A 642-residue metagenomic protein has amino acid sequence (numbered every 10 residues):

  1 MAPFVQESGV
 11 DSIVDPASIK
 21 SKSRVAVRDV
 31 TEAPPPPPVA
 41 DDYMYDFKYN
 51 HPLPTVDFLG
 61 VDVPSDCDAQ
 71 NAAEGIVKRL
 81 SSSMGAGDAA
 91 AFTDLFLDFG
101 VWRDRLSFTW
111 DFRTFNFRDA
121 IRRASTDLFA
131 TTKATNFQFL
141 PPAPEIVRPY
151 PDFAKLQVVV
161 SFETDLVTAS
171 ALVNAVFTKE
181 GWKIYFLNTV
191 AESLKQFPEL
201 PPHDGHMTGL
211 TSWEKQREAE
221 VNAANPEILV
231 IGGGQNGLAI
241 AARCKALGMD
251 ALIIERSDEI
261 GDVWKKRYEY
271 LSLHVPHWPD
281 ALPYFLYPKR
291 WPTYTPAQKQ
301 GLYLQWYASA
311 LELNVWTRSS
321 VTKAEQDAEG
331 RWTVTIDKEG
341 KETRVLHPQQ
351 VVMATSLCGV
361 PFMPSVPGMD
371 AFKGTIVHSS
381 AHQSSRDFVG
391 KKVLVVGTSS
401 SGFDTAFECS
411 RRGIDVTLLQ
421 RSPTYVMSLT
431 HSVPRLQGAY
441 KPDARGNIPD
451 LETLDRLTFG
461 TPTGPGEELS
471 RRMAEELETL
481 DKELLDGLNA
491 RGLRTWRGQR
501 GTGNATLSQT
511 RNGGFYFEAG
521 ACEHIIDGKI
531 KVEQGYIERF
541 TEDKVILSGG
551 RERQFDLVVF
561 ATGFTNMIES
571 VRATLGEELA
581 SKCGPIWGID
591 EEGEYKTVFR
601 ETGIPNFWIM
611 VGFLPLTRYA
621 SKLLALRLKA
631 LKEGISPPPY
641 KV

Functional and structural regions predicted by a protein language model:
A2-A90, D94, R217-N225: Short, low-complexity N-terminal intrinsically disordered segments enriched in polar/charged residues
Q70-E74, S82, A86-D152: A solvent-exposed, acidic/Ser-Thr-rich amphipathic alpha-helical stretch
R118-F162, Y270-E339, G514-I530: N-terminal Rossmann-like dinucleotide/flavin-binding domain of flavoprotein oxidoreductases that bind FAD/FMN
V190, A297-S400, F407, R411-S422 (+2 more regions): Flavin (primarily FAD) cofactor-binding/catalytic cores of flavoenzymes
H203-P226, V377-G390: A short, basic/flexible loop-to-alpha-helix module at the beginning of a structural domain
V221-I254, V395-V396, S400-S410: N-terminal Rossmann-like FAD-binding beta1-loop-alpha1 element of flavoenzymes
L229-I231, A242-E269, I414-M427: Glycine-rich FAD pyrophosphate-binding loop
K265-L302, Y425-T495: Glycine-rich active-site loop/strand segments that organize a redox cofactor
